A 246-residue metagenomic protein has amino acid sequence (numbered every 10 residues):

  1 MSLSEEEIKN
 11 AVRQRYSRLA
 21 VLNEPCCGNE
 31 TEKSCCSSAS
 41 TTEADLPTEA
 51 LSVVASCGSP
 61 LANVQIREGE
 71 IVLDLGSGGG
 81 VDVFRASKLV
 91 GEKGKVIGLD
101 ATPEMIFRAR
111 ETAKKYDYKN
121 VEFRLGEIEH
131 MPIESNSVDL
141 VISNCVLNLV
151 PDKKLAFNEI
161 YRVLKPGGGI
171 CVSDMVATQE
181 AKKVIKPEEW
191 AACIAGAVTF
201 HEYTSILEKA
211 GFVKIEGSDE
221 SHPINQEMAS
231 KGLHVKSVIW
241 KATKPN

Functional and structural regions predicted by a protein language model:
S34-I71, L75, D82-L89: Conserved alpha-helix/loop element of class I SAM-dependent methyltransferases that forms part of the SAM/SAH-binding
E68-H130: Class I SAM-dependent methyltransferase SAM/SAH-binding core
V72, V141-I142: Hydrophobic beta-strand segment of the Class I
K88, K154-G169: A short glycine-rich, Lys/Arg-flanked "PGG" loop and its adjoining helix->strand segment in the class I
E129-L140: A short acidic, Gly/Pro-enriched loop at the edge of an enzyme's catalytic core that lines a small-molecule cofactor
V176-I194: Short, glycine-/aromatic-enriched active-site segment of Class I SAM-dependent methyltransferases
G196-G211, G217: Short alpha-helix
V213, P223-N246: Core SAM-dependent methyltransferase catalytic element
